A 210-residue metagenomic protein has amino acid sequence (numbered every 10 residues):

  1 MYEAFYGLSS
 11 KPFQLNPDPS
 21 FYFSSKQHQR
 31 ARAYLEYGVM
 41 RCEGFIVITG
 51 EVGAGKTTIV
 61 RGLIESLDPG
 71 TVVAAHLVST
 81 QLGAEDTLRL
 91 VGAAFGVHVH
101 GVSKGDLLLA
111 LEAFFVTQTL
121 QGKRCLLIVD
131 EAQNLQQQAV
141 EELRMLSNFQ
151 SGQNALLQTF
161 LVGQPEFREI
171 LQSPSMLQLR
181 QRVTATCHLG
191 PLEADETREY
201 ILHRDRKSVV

Functional and structural regions predicted by a protein language model:
M1-C42: A short, basic N-terminal segment
L8-F13, T71-V72, L82-G101: Conserved NTP-binding/hydrolysis module of P-loop NTPases
C42-G62: Walker A/P-loop nucleotide-binding motif
I46, P69-S79: Conserved catalytic segments around the Walker B and adjacent sensor/switch elements of P-loop NTPase domains
I64-L67, F167-R182, P191: Short regulatory helix/loop adjacent to the ATP-binding pocket of P-loop NTPases
L77-Q81, L171-S173, T184-E196: Conserved AAA+ ATPase "SRH/arginine-finger" region at the nucleotide-binding site
E112-V116, L120-L161, P174: Conserved Walker B catalytic segment
V209-V210: Conserved small/polar residues in nucleotide/adenosyl-binding loops
